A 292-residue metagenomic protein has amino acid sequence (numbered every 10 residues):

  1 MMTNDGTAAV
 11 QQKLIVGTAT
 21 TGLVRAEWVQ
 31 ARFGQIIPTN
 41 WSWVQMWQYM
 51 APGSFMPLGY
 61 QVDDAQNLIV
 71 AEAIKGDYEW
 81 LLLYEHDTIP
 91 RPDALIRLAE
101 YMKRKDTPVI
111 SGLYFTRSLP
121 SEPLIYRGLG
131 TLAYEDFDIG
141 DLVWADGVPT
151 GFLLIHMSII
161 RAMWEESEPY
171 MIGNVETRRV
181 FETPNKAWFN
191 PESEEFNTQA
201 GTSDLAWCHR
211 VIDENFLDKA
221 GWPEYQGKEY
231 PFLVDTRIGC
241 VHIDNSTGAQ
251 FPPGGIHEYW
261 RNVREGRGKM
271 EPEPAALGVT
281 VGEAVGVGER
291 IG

Functional and structural regions predicted by a protein language model:
M1-P57, G292: N-proximal low-complexity "stem/linker" segments adjacent to membrane-targeting elements
V10, P169-G292: C-terminal catalytic/acceptor-binding lobe
P52, E79, P108: Conserved acidic residues
L58-A65: A short, glycine-/small-residue-rich helix N-cap motif at loop->alpha-helix starts within glycosyltransferase
N67-W80: Active-site nucleotide-sugar/metal-binding loop of Leloir-type enzymes
V70, R91-N190: Conserved catalytic core of nucleotide-sugar-dependent glycosyltransferases
A73, M102, V211: Hydrophobic pocket-lining residues that define ligand/cofactor binding sites across diverse proteins
Y78-I89: Short beta-strand-to-loop acidic/aromatic patch adjacent to the donor-nucleotide binding site
